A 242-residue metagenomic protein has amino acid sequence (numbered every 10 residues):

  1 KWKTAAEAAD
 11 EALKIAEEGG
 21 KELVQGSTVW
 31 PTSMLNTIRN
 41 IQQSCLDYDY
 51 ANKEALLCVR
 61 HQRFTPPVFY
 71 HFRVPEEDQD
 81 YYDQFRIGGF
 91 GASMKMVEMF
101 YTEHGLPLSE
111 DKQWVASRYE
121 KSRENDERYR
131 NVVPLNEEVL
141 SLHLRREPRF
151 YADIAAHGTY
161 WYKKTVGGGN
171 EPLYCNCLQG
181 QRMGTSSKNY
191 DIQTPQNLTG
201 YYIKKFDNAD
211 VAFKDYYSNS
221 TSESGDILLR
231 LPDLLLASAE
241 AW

Functional and structural regions predicted by a protein language model:
K1-G184: An aromatic- and glycine-enriched ligand-binding surface/loop that stacks and positions planar moieties
K3, R230-D233: A generic "alpha-helical surface" signal
V59, E223-D226, A237-S238: Generic ordered-secondary-structure signal
Y82, V115, V211-K214, A237: A generic signature of intrinsically disordered, low-complexity regions enriched in glycine/proline and charged/polar
L142, S224, D233-L234: Short, glycine/acidic-rich beta->alpha junctions
R182-R230: Active-site beta-strand/loop architecture of penicillin-binding DD-peptidases
L231, S238-E240: Structural register within alpha-helical repeat arrays
